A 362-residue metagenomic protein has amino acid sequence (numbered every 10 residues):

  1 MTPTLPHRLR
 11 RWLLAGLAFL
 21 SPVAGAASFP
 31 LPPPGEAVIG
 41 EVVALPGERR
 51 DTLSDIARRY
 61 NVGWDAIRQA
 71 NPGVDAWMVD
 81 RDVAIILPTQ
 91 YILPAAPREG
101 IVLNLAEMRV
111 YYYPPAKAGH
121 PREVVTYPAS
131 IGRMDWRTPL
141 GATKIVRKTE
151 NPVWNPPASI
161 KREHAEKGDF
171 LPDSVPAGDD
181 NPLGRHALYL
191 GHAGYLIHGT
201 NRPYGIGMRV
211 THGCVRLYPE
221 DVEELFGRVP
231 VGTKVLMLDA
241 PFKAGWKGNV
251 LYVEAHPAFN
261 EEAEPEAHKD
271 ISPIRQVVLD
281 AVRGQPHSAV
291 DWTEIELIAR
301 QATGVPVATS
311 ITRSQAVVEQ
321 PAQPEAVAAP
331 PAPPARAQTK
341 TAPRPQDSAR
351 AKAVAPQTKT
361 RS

Functional and structural regions predicted by a protein language model:
T2-G16: Bacterial N-terminal signal peptides that target proteins for export
S21-V23: N-terminal signal peptide c-region/cleavage motif recognized by signal peptidases
S28-V62: Primarily a LysM-type cell-wall glycan-binding module
E48-M78, H120-E123: LysM (lysin motif) carbohydrate-binding repeats in extracellular/periplasmic proteins that recognize
R50, D80-I85, G232-V235: Loop/turn positions that initiate beta-strands
Y91-P203, E224-G227, A255-H256, E261-P265 (+2 more regions): Gly/Pro-biased beta-strand-loop elements
T211, V222-V250, H256-S272, T339 (+3 more regions): C-terminal soluble interaction/assembly domains
